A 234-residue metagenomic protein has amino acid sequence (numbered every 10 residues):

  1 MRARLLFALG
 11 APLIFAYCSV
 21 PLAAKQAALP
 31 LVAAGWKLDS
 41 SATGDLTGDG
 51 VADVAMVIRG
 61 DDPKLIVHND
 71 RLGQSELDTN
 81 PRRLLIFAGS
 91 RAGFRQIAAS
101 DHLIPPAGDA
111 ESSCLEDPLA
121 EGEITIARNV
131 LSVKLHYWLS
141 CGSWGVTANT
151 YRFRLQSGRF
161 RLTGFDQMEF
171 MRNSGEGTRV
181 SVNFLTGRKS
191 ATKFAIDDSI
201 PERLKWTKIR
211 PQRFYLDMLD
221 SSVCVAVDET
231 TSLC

Functional and structural regions predicted by a protein language model:
M1-L9: Bacterial N-terminal signal peptides that target proteins for export
A8-Y17: Bacterial N-terminal signal peptides
C18-A24: Boundary at the C-terminal end of the N-terminal hydrophobic targeting segment
V32-S41, H102-E121: Repeat-based blade/solenoid architectures
L46-I58, T125-L135: Acidic/hydrophobic-patterned starts of short beta strands in beta-sheet-rich repeat architectures
D61-P63, S140-C141: Short glycine/acidic-enriched loop and turn motifs that connect beta-strands
P63-D101, F153-S157: Beta-propeller blade repeat segments, especially FG-GAP/WD-type strand-to-loop junctions in 6- to 7-bladed propeller
C114-C234: Acidic, small-residue rich beta-repeat scaffolds with periodic aromatic anchors
